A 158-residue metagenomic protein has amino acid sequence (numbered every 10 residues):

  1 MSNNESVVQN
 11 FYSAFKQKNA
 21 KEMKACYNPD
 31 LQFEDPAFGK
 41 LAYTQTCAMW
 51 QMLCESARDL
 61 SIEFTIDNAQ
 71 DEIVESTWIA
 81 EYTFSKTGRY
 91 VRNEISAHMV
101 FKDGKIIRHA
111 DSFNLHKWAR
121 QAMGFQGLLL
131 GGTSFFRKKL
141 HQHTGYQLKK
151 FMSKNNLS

Functional and structural regions predicted by a protein language model:
E5-C26: Short acidic-aromatic low-complexity motifs
K21-E22, N28-E72: A solvent-exposed, acidic/Ser-Thr-rich amphipathic alpha-helical stretch
C54, S61, N68-S158: A beta-strand edge to alpha-helix "cap/lid" segment located at domain peripheries
